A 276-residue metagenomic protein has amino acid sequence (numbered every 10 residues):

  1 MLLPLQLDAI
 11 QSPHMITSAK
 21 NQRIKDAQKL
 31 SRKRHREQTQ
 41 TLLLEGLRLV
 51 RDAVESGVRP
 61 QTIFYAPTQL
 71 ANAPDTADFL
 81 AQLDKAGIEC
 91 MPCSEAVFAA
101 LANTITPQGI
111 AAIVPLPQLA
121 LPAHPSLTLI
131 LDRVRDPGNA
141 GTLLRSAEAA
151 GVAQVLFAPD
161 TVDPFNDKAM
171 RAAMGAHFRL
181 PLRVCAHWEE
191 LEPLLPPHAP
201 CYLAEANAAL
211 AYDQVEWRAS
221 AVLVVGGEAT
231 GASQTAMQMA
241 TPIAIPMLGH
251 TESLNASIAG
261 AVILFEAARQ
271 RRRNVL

Functional and structural regions predicted by a protein language model:
L2-Q6: Extreme N-terminal basic, low-complexity initiation segments that serve as generic localization/processing leaders
L7-A73, V162: Boundary-proximal intrinsically disordered activation/regulatory segments immediately upstream of a helical core
I10, E55, M91, A96 (+1 more regions): RNA substrate-binding interface of SAM-dependent RNA methyltransferases
Q40, I130-R135, A244-E252: Short pre-catalytic strand/loop immediately N-terminal to key active-site residues, enriched for Gly-Thr
G46, R135-T142, S253-A259: Amphipathic alpha-helical repeat scaffolds
F79-A99: A glycine-rich helix N-cap at a beta->alpha junction
A112, A149-A150, T161-H177, Q234-L276: Structured adenosyl-cofactor binding patch, chiefly the S-adenosyl-L-methionine
L203-T251: Active-site/ligand-binding-proximal alpha/beta "capping" segment
